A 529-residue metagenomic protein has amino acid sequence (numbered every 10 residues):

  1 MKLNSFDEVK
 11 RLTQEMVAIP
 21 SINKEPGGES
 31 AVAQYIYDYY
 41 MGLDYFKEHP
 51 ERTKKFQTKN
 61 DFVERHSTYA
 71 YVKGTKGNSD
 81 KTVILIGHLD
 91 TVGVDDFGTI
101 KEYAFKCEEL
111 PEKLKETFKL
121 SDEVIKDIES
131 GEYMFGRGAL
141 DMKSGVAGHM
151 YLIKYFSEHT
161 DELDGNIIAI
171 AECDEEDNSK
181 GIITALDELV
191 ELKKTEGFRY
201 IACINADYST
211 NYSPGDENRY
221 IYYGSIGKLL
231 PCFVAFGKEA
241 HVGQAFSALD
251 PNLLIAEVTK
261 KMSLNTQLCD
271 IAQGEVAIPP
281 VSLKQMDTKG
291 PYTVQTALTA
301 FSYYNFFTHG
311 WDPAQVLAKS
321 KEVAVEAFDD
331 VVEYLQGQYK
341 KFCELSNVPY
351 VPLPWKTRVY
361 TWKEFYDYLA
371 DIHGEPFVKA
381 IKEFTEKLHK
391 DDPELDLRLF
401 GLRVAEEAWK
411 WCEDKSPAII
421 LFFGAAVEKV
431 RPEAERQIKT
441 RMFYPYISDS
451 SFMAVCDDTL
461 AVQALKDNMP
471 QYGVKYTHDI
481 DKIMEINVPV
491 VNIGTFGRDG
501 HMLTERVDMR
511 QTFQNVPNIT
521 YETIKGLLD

Functional and structural regions predicted by a protein language model:
K2-R137, E158, E162-G165: Acidic/His- and Gly-rich active-site-bordering loop/insert found across diverse amide/peptide-bond hydrolases
H49-P50, K340-D529: An extended, acidic, His-containing surface patch that forms the Zn2+-binding/catalytic region of metallohydrolases
T91, F233-A240, T308-G310, V490-T504: A glycine-centered beta->alpha junction motif in the catalytic cores of kinase/phosphotransferase enzymes
E116-M142, G148-H149, E196, Y200-A202 (+2 more regions): Alpha-helix-centered segments that form part of catalytic cores
Y133-G224: Acidic/histidine-rich catalytic neighborhood of metal-dependent amide-processing enzymes
M150-E158, E257-L264, Y521-K525: Short glycine/serine- and small hydrophobic-enriched flexible loop segments
T160-E162, Y222-K228, Y292-L298, W411-D414 (+1 more regions): Short glycine/proline-enriched loop/turn "hinge" motifs that connect secondary-structure elements and lie
E191-K379, E386-L388: Midchain, well-structured core segments that form catalytic/ion-binding scaffolds
